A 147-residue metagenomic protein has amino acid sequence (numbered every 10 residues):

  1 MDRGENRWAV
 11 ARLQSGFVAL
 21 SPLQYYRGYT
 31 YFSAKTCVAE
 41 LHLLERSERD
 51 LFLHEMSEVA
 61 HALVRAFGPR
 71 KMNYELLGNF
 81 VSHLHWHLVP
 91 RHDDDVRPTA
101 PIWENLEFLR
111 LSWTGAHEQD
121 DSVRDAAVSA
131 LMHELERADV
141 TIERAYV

Functional and structural regions predicted by a protein language model:
M1-V147: HIT superfamily nucleotide-processing domains
